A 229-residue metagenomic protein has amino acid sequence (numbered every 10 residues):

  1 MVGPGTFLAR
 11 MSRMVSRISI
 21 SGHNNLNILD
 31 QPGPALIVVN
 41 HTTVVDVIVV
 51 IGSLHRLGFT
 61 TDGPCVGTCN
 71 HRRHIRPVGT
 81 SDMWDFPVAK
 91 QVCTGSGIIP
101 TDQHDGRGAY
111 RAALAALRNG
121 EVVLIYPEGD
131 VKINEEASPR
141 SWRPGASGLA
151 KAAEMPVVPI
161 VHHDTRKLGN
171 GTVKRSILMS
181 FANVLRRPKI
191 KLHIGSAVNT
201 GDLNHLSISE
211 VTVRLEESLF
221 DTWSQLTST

Functional and structural regions predicted by a protein language model:
L8-H41: Helix-to-loop junction immediately C-terminal to a conserved catalytic motif
S12, V92, A115, G148-A152: Hydrophobic/aromatic ligand-binding patch that stacks against planar heteroaromatic rings of cofactors or nucleotides
M14-H23, H104-R107, V173-I177: Short gly/ser/thr-rich secondary-structure transition/capping motifs
D30-D105: Catalytic core of membrane glycerolipid acyltransferases/transacylases, capturing the structured, soluble-facing
P34-L36, G120-Y126, V158: Residue-level preference for the first positions of well-ordered beta-strands
H41-V44, E128-V131, H163: Short glycine-rich anion-binding loops that position phosphate/pyrophosphate groups of nucleotides and phosphorylated
P100-Y110, A115-E136: Internal catalytic-core helix/loop-beta-alpha segment that presents or stabilizes conserved functional determinants
V122, E136-L206: A cross-family acyltransferase "interaction/gating" segment
